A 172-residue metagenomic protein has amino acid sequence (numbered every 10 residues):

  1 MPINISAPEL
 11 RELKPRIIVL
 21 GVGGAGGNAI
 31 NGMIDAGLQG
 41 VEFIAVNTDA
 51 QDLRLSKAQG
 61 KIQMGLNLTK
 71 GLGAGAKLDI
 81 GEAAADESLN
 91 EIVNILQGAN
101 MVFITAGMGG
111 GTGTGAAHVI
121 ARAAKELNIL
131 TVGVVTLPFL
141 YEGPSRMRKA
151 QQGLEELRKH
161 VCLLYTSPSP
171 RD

Functional and structural regions predicted by a protein language model:
M1-R54: N-terminal, positively charged regions that mediate nucleic acid binding
P2-N4, L10, N47-I104: Glycine-rich oxoanion-binding loops at beta->alpha junctions
I18-G21, L96-A116, T131-V134: A short, small-residue-rich loop immediately preceding and capping a beta-strand
V22-A25, V46-Q51, L66-N67, G107-G109 (+1 more regions): Short, ordered loop/turn segments at secondary-structure junctions
A25-N31, G109-I120: Short glycine/serine/threonine-rich phosphate/pyrophosphate-binding segments that cradle anionic phosphate groups
N47, R122-E142, H160: Short, acidic/small-residue loops that bind anionic groups at enzyme active sites
F139-L154: Glycine-rich, charge-decorated loop segments at or immediately adjacent to ligand/cofactor-binding or catalytic sites
Y165-D172: Conserved small/polar residues in nucleotide/adenosyl-binding loops
